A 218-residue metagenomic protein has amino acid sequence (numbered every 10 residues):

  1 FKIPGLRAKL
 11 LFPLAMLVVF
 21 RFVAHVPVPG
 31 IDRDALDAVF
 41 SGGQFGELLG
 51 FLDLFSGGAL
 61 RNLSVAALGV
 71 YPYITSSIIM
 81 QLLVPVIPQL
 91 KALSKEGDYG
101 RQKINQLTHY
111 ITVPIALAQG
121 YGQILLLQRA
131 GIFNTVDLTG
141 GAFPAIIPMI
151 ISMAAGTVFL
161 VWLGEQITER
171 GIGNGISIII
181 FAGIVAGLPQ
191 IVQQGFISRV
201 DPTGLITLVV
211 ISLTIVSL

Functional and structural regions predicted by a protein language model:
F1-S94, D98-L218: N-terminal cationic and glycine-rich segments that engage phosphates or anionic surfaces
